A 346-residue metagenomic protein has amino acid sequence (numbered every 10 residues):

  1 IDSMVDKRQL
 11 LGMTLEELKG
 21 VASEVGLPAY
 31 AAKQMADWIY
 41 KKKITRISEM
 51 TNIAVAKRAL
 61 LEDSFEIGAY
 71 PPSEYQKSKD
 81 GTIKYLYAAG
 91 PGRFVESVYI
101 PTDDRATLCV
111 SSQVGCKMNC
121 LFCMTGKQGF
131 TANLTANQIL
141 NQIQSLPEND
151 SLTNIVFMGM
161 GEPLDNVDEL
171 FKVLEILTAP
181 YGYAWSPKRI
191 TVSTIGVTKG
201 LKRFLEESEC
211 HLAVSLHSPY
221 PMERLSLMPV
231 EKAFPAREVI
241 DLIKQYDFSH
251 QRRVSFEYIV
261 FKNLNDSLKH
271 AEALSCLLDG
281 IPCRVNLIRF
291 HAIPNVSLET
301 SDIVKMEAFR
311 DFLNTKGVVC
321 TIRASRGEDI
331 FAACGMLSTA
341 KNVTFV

Functional and structural regions predicted by a protein language model:
I1-V95, K244-R252, V260-V346: Auxiliary Fe-S-binding modules of radical SAM enzymes
Q34, Q113, Q138-Q142: Glutamine-centric residue-chemistry signal
S78, S111-S112, S193, S215: Short linear Ser/Thr-Pro motifs
I83, V95, A106-V110, M118 (+1 more regions): Generic beta-strand structural signal
P91-I100, D104-R105: P-loop NTP-binding catalytic core
P101-N137: Canonical Radical SAM [4Fe-4S] cluster-binding loop centered on the CxxxCxxC motif and its immediate flanking residues
G126-N154: Conserved alpha-helical substructure of the radical SAM core
P147-N154, G159-R323: Conserved AdoMet/S-adenosylmethionine-binding subsite of the radical SAM
